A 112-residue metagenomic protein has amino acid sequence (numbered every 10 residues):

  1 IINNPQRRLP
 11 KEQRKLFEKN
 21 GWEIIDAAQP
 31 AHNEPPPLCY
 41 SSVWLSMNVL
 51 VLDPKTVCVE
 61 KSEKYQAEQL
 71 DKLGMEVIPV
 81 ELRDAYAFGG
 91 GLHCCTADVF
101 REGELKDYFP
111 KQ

Functional and structural regions predicted by a protein language model:
I1-Q112: Histidine/cysteine-enriched polar flanking segments
